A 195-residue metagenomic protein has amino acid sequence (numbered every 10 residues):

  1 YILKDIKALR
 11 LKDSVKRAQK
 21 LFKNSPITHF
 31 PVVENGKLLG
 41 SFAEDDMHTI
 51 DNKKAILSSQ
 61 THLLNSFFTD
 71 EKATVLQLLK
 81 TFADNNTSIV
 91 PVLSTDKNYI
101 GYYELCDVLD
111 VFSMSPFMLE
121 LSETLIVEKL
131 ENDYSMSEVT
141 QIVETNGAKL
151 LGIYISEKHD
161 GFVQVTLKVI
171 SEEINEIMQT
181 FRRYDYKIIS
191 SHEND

Functional and structural regions predicted by a protein language model:
Y1-L21, V32-V33, L38-A43, N52-T81 (+6 more regions): Bateman/CBS regulatory modules and CBS-like beta-alpha motifs in cytosolic regions of diverse proteins
K16, H48, L109: Nucleotide phosphate-binding site architecture
T28, S88, K149: Short acidic/polar active-site loop segments enriched in Thr and Asp
D46-M47, S59, V165-I170: Short low-complexity, flexible loop/linker segments enriched in glycine and/or proline with clustered acidic
D51, F112: Short, flexible helix/strand-to-coil boundary loops that buttress conserved ligand/catalytic motifs in alpha/beta
F67-F68, L93-T95, Y99-D107, S113-D195: Cytosolic regulatory modules rich in charged/polar residues
